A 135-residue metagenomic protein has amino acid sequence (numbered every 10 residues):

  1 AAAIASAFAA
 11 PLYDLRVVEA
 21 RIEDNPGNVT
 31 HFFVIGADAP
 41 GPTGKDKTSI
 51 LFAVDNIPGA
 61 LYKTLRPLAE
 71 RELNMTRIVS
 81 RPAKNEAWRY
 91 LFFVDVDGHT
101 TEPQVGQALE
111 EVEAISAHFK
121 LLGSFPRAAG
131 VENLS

Functional and structural regions predicted by a protein language model:
A1-S135: Domain-level signature for soluble enzymes in the chorismate/prephenate branch of the shikimate pathway
